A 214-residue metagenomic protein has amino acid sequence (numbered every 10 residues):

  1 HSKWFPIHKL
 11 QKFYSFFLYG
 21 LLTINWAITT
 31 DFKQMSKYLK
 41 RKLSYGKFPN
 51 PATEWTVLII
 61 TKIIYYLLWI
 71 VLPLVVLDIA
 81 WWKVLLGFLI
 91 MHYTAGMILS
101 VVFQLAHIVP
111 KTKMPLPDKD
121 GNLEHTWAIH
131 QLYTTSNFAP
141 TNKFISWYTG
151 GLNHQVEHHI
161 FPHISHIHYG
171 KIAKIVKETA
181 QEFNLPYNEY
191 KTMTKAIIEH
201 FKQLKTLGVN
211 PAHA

Functional and structural regions predicted by a protein language model:
H1-T149, I167-A214: Non-catalytic, topology-defining segments of multipass membrane proteins
L152-N153: Active-site/pore-lining binding-face segments in mid-to-C-terminal subdomains
F161: Solvent-exposed interhelical
